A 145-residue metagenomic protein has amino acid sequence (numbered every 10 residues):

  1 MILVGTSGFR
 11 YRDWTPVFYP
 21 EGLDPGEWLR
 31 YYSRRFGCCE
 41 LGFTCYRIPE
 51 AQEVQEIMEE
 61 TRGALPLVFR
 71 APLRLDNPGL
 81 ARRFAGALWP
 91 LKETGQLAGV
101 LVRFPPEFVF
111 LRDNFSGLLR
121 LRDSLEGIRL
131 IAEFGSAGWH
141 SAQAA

Functional and structural regions predicted by a protein language model:
M1-A145: Residues lining hydrophobic/aromatic ligand-binding pockets adjacent to catalytic sites
